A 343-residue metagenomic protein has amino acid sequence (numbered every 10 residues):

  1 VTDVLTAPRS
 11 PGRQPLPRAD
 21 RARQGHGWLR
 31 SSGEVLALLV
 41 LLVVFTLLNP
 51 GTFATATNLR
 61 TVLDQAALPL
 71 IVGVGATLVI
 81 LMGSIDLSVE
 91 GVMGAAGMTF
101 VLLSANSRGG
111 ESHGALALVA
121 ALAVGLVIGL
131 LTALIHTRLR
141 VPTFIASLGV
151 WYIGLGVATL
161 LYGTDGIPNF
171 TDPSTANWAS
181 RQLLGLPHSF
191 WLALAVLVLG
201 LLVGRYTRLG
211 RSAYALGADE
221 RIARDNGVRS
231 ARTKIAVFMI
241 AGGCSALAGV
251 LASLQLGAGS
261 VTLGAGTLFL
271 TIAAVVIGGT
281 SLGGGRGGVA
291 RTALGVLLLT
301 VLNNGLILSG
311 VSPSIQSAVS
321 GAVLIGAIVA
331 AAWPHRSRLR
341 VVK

Functional and structural regions predicted by a protein language model:
V1-V44, D225-R232, N304-K343: Cytosolic-side transmembrane-helix boundaries in multi-pass membrane proteins
R23-G25, I80-I85, R108, L126-N169 (+4 more regions): Short loop segments and helix-boundary regions at transmembrane helix junctions of multi-pass inner-membrane proteins
G27-V62, A67, L254-G259: Helix-loop-helix hairpins and the membrane-proximal interhelical loops of multi-pass alpha-helical transport proteins
E34-L47, G75-A76, L122-G125, W151-A158 (+5 more regions): Hydrophobic core segments of alpha-helical transmembrane domains in multi-pass membrane transport and ion-translocation
V79-L134: Membrane-embedded helix boundary and interhelical linker motif in transport proteins
H113-A121, V127-T132, G185-G259: Helix-loop-helix "hairpin" substructures at the membrane interface of multi-pass membrane proteins
T143-T207, T233-A236, Q255-G264, I315 (+1 more regions): Transmembrane helix-bundle core of multi-pass membrane transporters and related energy-transducing complexes
S245, Q255-G321: Transmembrane alpha-helical segments in multi-pass inner-membrane proteins
